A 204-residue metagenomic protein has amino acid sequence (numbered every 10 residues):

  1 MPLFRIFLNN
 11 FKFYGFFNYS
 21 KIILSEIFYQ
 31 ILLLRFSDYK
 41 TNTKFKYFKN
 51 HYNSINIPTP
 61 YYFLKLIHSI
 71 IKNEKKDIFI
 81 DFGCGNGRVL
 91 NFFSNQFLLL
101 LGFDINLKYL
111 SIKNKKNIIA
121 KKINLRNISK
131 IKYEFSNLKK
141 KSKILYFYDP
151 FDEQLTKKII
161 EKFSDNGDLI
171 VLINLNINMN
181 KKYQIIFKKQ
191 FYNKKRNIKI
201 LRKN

Functional and structural regions predicted by a protein language model:
M1-E74: S-adenosyl-L-methionine
D77-G85: Conserved class I S-adenosyl-L-methionine
G87-N91: Glycine-rich SAM-binding Motif I of class I
L99-D104: Conserved SAM-binding motif I beta-strand of class I
K108-Y109: Conserved short alpha-helix immediately C-terminal to the canonical SAM/SAH-binding motif I of Rossmann-like
I112-K139: S-adenosyl-L-methionine
K130-S164: Active-site segment flanking the S-adenosylmethionine/decSAM binding pocket in AdoMet-dependent transferases
E153-K203: C-terminal substrate-binding/active-site "lid" region of AdoMet-derived donor-dependent transferases
